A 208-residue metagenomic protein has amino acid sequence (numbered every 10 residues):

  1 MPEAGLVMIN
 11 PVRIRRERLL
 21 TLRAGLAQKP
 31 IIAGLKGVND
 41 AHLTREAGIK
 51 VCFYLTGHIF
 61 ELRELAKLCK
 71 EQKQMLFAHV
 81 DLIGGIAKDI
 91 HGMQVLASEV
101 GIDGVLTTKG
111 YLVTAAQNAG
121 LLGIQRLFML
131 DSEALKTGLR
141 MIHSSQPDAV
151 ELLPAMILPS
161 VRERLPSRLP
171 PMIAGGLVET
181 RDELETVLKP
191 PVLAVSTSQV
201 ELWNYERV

Functional and structural regions predicted by a protein language model:
P2-L76, G84-I86, G101-I102: Conserved N-terminal beta1-alpha1 strand-loop-helix module at the mouth
I32-K36, K50-I59, F77-G85, G101-G110 (+3 more regions): Catalytic beta/alpha-barrel core
G34-R45, K88-M93, E133-M141, T180-L184: Short, acidic/polar
T44, K109, V187: Conserved, mostly hydrophobic/aromatic
E46-C52, E99-I102, N118-I124, H143-A149 (+2 more regions): Glycine-enriched alpha-helix->loop->beta-strand junction motifs that scaffold or abut catalytic
Y54-T56, P154-I157, G176-E183, L188-V208: Glycine-rich phosphate-binding active-site loops on the catalytic face of alpha/beta enzymes
L65-H79, N118-R126, L158-V178: Alpha-helix-loop-beta-strand connector modules within alpha/beta enzyme cores
H91-L96, R140, S160-E163, S167-L169 (+1 more regions): Catalytic cores of alpha/beta
